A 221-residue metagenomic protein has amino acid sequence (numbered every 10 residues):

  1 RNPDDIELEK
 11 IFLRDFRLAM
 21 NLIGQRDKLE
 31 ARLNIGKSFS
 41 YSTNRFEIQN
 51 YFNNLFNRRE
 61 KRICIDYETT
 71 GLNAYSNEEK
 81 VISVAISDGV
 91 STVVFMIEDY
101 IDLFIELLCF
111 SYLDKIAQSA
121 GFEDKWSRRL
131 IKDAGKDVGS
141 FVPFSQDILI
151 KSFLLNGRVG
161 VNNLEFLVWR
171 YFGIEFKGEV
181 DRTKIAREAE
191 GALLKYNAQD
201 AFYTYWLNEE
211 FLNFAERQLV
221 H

Functional and structural regions predicted by a protein language model:
N2, L13, R17, I23-Y41 (+2 more regions): Active-site-proximal helix-loop-helix substrate-binding element of RNase H-like nuclease domains
N2-L8: A short acidic/glycine-rich loop-to-helix N-cap element
D27-R62: N- or domain-start disorder-to-order transition segments that initiate the globular core
E60-C64, E106-L107: A short linear-motif detector with a strong N-terminal bias
R62-S76: Short acidic, Gly/Ser-rich segments with clustered Asp/Glu that frequently serve as metal-coordination loops in enzyme
